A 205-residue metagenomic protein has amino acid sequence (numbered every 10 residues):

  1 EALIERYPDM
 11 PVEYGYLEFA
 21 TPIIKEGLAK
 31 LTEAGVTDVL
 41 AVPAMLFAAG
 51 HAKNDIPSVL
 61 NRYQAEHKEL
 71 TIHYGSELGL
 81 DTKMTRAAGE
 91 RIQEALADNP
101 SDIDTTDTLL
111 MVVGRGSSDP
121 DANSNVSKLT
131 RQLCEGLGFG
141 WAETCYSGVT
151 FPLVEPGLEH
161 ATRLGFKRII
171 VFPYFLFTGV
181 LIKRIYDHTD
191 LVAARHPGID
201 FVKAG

Functional and structural regions predicted by a protein language model:
E1-G205: Active-site-proximal alpha-helix that buttresses catalytic centers in soluble enzyme cores
